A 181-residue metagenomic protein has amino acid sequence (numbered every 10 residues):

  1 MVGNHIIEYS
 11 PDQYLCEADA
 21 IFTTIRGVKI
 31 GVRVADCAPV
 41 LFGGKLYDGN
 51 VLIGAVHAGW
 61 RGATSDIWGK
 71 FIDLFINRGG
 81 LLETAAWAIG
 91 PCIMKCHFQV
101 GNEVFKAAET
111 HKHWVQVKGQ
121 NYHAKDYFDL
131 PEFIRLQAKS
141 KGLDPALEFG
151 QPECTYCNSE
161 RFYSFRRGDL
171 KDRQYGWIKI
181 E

Functional and structural regions predicted by a protein language model:
M1-E181: Active-site microenvironment for binding and transforming phosphate-containing groups
